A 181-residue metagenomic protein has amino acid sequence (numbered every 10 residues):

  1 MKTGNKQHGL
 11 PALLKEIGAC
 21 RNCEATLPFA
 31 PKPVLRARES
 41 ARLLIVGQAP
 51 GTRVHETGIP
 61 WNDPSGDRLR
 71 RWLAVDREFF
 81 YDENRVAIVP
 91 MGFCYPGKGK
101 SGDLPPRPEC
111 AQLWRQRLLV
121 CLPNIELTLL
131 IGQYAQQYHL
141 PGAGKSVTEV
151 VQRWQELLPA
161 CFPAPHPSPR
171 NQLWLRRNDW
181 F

Functional and structural regions predicted by a protein language model:
K2-F181: A polyanion-binding, active-site-adjacent surface
